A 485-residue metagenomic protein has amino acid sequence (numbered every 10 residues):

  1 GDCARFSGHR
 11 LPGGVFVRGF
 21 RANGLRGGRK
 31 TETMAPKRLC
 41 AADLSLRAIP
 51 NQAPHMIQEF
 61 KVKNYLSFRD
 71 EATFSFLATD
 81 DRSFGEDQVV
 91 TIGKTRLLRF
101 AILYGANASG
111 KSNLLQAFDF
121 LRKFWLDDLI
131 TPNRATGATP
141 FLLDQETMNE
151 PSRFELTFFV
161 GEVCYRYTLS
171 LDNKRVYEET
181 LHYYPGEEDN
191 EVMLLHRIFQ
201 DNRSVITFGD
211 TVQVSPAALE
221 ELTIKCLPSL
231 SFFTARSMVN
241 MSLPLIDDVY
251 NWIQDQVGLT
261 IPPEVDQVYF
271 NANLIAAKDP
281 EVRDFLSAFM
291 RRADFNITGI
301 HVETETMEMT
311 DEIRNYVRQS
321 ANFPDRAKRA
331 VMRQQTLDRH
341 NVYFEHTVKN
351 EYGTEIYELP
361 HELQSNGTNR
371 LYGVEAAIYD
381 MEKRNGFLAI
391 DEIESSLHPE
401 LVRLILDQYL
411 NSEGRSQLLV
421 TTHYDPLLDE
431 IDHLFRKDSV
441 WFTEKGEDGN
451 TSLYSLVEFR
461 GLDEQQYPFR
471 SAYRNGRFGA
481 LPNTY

Functional and structural regions predicted by a protein language model:
P12, R18-R21, R26: Compositionally biased, intrinsically disordered low-complexity segments enriched in Pro/Arg/Gln/His
G19, R29-E32, P36, Q52 (+1 more regions): Charged/polar low-complexity intrinsically disordered segments
A42-G93, R99-L126, E345, K349-L481: Switch/communication elements of ASCE P-loop NTPase nucleotide-binding domains
K63, V268-L363, P482-N483: Extended helical coiled-coil dimerization/tether regions that scaffold and oligomerize large DNA-maintenance assemblies
T91-I102, A106, L115-V176: Conserved P-loop NTP-binding catalytic core
R166-E312: Electropositive, glycine-dotted interaction segments that contact anionic polymers or phosphate-rich ligands
